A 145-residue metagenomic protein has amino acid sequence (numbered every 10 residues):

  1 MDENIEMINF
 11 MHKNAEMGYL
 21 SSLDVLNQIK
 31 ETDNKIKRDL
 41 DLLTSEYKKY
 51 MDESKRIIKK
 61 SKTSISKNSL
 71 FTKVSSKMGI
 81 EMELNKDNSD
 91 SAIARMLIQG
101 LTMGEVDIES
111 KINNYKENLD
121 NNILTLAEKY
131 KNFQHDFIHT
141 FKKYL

Functional and structural regions predicted by a protein language model:
M1-E31, A92-E117: Alpha-helical bundle segments that constitute or directly flank the non-heme di-iron/ferroxidase center
E3-K13, T32-D52, D90-L97, L119-F133: Alpha-helical scaffold segments that form or flank carboxylate-/histidine-based iron centers
K13-D24, S45, K49-D52, T72 (+3 more regions): Generic structural signal for well-ordered, non-membrane alpha-helices
M17-L26, L40-L43, L70, L84 (+5 more regions): Generic detector of leucine side chains in alpha-helical contexts
D33-K37, S64, S69-S76, K116-L124: Short, structured coil/loop segments at alpha-helix boundaries
D52, R56-S91, Q99-V106: Carboxylate-rich helix-loop segments that flank metal/cofactor sites and access channels in metalloenzymes
G100-L145: Preference for long, well-ordered alpha-helical segments
